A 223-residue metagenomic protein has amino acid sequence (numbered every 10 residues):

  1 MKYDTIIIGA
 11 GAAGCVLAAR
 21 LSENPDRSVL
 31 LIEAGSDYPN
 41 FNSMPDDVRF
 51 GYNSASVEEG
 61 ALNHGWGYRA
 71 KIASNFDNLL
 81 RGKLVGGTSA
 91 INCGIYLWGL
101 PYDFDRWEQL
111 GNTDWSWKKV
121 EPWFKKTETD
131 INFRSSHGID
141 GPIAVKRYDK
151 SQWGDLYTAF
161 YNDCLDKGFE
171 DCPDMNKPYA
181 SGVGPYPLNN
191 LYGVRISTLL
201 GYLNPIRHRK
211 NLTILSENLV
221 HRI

Functional and structural regions predicted by a protein language model:
M1-I223: N-terminal redox-cofactor-binding region of secreted/periplasmic oxidoreductases
